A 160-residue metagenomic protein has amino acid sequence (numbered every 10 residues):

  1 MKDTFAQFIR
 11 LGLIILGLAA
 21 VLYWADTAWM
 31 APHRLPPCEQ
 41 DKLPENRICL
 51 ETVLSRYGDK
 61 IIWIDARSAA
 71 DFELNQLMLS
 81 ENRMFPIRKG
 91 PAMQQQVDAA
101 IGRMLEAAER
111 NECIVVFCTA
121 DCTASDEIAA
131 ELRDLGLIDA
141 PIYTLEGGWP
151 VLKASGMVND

Functional and structural regions predicted by a protein language model:
K2-L74: Flexible, polar/low-complexity N-terminal or interdomain linker segments that lie immediately upstream of folded
K42-C113, T119: Positively charged, proline/Ser/Thr-rich regional signature most characteristic of the Rhodanese/CDC25-like
L74-N75, E127, S155: Short, well-ordered secondary-structure micro-motifs
D98-L152: Catalytic cysteine-centered active loop of the rhodanese-like fold, especially the PTP/DSP P-loop
A154-D160: Active-site neighborhoods of enzymes that stabilize oxyanions during catalysis
